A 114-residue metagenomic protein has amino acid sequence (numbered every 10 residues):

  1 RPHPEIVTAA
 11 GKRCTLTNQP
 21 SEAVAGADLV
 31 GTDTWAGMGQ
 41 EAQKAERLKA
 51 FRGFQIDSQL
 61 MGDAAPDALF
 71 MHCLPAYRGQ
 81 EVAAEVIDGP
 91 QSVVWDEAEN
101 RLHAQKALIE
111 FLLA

Functional and structural regions predicted by a protein language model:
R1, M38, Y77: Short, small-residue-enriched loops and turns at beta-alpha junctions that line or gate enzyme active sites
R1-T32: Glycine-rich phosphate/diphosphate-binding loop of Rossmann-like nucleotide-binding domains
V7, K44-R47, A84-I87: Short, glycine/charged-enriched secondary-structure capping and boundary segments
D33-T34, L74: Glycine-rich, N-terminal phosphate-binding loop of Rossmann-like dinucleotide-binding domains
T34-Q55: Glycine/threonine-rich flexible loop motifs
F51-L113: Rossmann-fold NAD(P)-binding glycine/threonine-rich loop
